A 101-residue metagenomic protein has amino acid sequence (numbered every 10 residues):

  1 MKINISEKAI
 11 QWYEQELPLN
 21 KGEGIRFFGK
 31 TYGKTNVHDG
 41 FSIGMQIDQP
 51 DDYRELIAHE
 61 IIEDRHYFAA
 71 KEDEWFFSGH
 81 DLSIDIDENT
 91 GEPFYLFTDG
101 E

Functional and structural regions predicted by a protein language model:
M1-G24, K30: Long, hydrophobic N-terminal alpha-helical segment
K2-N4, T35, H59-I61: Amphipathic, alpha-helical segments enriched in basic
K30-F41: Local cysteine-cluster metal-coordination motifs and their immediate loop/turn environment, predominantly Fe-S cluster
D39-E101: Detector for the mature cores of small, proteolytically processed and post-translationally modified peptide effectors
